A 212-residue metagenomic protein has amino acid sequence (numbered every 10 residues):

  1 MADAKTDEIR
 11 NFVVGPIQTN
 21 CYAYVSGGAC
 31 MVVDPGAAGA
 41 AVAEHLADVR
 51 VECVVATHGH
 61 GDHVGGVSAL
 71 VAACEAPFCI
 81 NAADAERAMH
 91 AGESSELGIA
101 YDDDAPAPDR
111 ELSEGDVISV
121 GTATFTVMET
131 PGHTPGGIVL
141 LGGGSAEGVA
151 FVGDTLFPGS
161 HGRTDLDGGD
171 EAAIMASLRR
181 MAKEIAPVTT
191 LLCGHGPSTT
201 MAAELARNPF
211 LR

Functional and structural regions predicted by a protein language model:
A2-V49, V139-G153: Conserved beta-strand hairpin/beta-sheet module of binuclear metal-dependent hydrolase folds, prominently
E8, Q18-N20, P108, E114-D116 (+2 more regions): Residue-level marker for the onset of beta-strands and adjacent loop->beta junctions in well-ordered domains
F12-V14, Y101, A107-D109, E129-P131: Short Gly/Pro-enriched turn/cap motifs at secondary-structure boundaries
I17-Q18, A105, G121, T134: Short, basic and Ser/Thr-rich N-terminal targeting/leader segments
Y24, T57, T130: Conserved S/T- and glycine-rich ATP-binding loop of Class I adenylate-forming
C30, E93-S94, V117, T124-R212: Metallo-beta-lactamase
M31-V33, C53-V55, V127: Short catalytic-loop micro-motif centered on adjacent basic/acidic residues
A37-S119, A123, F210: Active-site HxH/HxHxD metal-binding segment of metal-dependent hydrolases
